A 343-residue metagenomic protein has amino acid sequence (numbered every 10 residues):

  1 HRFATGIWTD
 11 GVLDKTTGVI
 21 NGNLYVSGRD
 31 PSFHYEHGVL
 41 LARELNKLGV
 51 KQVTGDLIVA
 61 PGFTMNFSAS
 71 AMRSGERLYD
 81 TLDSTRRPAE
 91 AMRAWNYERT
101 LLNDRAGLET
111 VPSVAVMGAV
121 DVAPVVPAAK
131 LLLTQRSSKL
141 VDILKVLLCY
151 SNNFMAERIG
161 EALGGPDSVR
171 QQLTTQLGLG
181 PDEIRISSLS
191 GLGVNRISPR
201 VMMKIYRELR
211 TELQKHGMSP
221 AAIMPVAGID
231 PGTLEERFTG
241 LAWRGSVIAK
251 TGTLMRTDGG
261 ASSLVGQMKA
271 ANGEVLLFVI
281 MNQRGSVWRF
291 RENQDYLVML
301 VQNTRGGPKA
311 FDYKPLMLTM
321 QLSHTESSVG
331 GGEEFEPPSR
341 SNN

Functional and structural regions predicted by a protein language model:
H1-R86: Periplasmic/cell-envelope proteins involved in peptidoglycan metabolism and beta-lactam response
R2-A4, V19-N23, L40, Q52-T54 (+7 more regions): Extracytoplasmic
T9-K15, R43-L48, L101-N103, Q171-L173 (+2 more regions): Intrinsically disordered, low-complexity boundary segments flanking structured domains
D10, D14, F33, T64-N66 (+6 more regions): A broad, structure-centric signal for solvent-exposed, well-ordered loop/edge residues that line or flank functional
N21-Y25, E109-S113, V120-V125, G228-L234 (+1 more regions): Generic detector of short, locally flexible boundary/turn motifs and exposed helical patches
R29, A60-G62, Q135, Y150 (+2 more regions): Structured loops at beta-to-helix junctions and adjacent beta-edge loops in soluble globular domains
E36, G160-N343: Small-residue-rich helix-loop
Q52, F63, S70-I223: A small/polar active-site loop signature that marks catalytic segments
